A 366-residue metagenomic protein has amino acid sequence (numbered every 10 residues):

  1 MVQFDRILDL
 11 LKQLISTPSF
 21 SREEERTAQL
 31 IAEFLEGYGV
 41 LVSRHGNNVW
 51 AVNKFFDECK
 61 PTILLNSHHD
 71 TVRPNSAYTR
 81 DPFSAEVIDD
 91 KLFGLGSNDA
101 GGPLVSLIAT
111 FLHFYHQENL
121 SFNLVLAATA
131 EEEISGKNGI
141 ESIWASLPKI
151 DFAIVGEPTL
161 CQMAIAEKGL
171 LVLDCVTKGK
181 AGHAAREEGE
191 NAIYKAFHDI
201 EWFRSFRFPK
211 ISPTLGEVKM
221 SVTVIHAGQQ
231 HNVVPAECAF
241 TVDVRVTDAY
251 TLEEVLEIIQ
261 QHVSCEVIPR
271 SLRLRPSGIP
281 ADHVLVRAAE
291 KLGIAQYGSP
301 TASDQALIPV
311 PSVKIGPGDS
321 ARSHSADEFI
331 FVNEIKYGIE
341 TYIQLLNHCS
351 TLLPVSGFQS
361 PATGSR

Functional and structural regions predicted by a protein language model:
M1-P74, E237-T241, V255-Q261, V332-I343: N-terminal helical capping/dimerization or prosegment-like subdomains of hydrolases acting on amide or phosphate bonds
V2-D5, I165, D174-L353: Metal-dependent amide/peptide-bond hydrolase catalytic core, centered on the "pita-bread" metallohydrolase fold
I31, L104-F114, I143, A196-D199 (+2 more regions): Buried hydrophobic packing segments
F34, K60-V125: Active-site metal-coordination/substrate-binding segment of hydrolases, especially metallo-dependent peptidases
V42, A85, V222-I225: A structural signal for short hydrophobic beta-strand segments in well-ordered beta-sheet cores
I63-L65, A127, F152-I154, V313-I315: Hydrophobic/aromatic beta-strand patches that form the interior of the parallel beta-sheet core in alpha/beta enzyme
A100-V172, V176: Acidic/histidine-rich catalytic neighborhood of metal-dependent amide-processing enzymes
S350-R366: Short, basic, low-complexity termini and linkers enriched in Ser/Thr/Gly/Pro that act as targeting/leader peptides
